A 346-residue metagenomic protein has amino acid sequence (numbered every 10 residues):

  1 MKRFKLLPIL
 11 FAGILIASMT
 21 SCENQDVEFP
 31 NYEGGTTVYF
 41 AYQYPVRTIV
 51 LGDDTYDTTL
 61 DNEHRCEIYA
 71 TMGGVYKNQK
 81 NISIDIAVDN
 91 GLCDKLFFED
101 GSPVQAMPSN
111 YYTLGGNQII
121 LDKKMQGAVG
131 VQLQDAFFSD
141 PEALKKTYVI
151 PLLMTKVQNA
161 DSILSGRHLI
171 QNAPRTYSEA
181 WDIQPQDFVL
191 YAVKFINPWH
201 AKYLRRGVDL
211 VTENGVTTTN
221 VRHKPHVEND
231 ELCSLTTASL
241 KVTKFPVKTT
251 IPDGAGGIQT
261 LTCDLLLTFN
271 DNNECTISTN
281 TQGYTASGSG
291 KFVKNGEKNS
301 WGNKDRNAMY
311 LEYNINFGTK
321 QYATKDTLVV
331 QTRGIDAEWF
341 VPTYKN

Functional and structural regions predicted by a protein language model:
M1-I9: Bacterial N-terminal signal peptides that target proteins for export
I9-I16: Hydrophobic helical h-region of N-terminal Sec-dependent signal peptides in bacterial secretory/periplasmic proteins
A17-S21: C-terminal motif of bacterial Sec signal peptides marking the signal peptidase cleavage site
E23-Q118, A128, D135-P151, T155-N346: Intrinsically disordered, low-complexity regulatory regions in eukaryotic proteins
I120-K124: Short, contiguous acidic and Ser/Thr-rich linear segments
